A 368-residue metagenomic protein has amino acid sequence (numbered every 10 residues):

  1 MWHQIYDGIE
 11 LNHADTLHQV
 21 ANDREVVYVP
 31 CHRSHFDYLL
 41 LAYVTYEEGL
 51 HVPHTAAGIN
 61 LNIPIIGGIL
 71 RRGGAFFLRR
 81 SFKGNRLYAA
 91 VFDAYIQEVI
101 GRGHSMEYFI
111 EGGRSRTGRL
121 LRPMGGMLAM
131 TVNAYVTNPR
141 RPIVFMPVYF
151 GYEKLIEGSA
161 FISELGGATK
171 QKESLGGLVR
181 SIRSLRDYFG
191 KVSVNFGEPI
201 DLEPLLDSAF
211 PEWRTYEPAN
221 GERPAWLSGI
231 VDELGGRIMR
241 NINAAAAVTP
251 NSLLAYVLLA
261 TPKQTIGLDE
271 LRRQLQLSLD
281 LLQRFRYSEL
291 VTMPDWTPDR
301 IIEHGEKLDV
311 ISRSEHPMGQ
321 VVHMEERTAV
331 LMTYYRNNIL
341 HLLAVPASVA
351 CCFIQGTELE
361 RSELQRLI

Functional and structural regions predicted by a protein language model:
M1-I368: Membrane-interfacial terminal anchoring regions of lipid-handling membrane enzymes
